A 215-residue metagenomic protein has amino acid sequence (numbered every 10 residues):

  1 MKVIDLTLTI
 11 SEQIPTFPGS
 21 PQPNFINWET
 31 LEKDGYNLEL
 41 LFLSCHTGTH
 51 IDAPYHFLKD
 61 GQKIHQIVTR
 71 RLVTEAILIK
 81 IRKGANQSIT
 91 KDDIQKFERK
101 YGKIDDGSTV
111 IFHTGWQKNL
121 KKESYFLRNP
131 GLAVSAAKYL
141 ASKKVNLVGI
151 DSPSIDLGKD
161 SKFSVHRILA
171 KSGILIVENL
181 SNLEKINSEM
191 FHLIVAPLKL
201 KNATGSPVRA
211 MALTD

Functional and structural regions predicted by a protein language model:
M1-D215: Active-/binding-site microenvironments in catalytic and ligand-binding cores
